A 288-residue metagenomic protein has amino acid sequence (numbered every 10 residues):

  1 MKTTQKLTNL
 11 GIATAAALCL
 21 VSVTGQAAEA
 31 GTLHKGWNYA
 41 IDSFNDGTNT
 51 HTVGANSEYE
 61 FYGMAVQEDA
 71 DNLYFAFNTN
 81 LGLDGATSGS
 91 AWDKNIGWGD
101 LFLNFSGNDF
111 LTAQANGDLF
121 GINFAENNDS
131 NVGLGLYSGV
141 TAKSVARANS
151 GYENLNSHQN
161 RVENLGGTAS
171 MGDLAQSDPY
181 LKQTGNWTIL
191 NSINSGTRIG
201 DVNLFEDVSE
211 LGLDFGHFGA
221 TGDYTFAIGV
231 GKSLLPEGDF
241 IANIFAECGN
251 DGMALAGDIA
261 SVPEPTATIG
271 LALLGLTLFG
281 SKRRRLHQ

Functional and structural regions predicted by a protein language model:
K2-A13: Bacterial N-terminal signal peptides that target proteins for export
N9, L18-L20, A30, T50 (+2 more regions): Low-complexity, intrinsically disordered short peptide segments enriched in small/polar/basic residues
A13-T14, A27, A267-A272: Hydrophobic alpha-helical segments
L18-A27, S281: C-terminal segment of classical bacterial N-terminal signal peptides
E29-S261: Surface-exposed extracytoplasmic segments
P263-K282: A short, hydrophobic C-terminal helix/tail in secreted or cell-surface proteins
R284-Q288: Short, charged juxtamembrane terminal tails flanking transmembrane helices
